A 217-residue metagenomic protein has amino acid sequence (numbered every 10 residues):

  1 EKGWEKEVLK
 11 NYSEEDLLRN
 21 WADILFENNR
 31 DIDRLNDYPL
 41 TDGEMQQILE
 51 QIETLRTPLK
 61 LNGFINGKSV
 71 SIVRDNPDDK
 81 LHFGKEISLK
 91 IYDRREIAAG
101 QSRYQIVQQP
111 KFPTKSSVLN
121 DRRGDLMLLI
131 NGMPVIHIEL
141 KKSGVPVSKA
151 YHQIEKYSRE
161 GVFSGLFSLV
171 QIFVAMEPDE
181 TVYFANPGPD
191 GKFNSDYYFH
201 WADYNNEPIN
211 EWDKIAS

Functional and structural regions predicted by a protein language model:
E1-S217: An alpha-helical interface "stripe"
